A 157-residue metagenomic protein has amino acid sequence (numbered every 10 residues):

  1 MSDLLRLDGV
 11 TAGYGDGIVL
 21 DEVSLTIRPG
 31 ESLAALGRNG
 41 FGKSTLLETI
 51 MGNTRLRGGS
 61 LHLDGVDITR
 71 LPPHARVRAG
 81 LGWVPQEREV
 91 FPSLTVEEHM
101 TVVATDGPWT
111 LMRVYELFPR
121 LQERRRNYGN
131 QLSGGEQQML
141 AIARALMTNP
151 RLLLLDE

Functional and structural regions predicted by a protein language model:
L36-R38: The feature captures the beta-strand-to-loop junction immediately N-terminal to the Walker
M51: Helix-to-loop junction immediately C-terminal to a conserved catalytic motif
G59-V66, A79, G107-E116: Conserved ABC transporter NBD signature motif
D67-E87, L111, E123-N127: ABC ATPase NBD coupling module
Y128-L132, E136: Conserved ABC ATPase signature
A145-L146: ABC ATPase C-loop
N149: Conserved catalytic motifs of ABC-family nucleotide-binding domains
